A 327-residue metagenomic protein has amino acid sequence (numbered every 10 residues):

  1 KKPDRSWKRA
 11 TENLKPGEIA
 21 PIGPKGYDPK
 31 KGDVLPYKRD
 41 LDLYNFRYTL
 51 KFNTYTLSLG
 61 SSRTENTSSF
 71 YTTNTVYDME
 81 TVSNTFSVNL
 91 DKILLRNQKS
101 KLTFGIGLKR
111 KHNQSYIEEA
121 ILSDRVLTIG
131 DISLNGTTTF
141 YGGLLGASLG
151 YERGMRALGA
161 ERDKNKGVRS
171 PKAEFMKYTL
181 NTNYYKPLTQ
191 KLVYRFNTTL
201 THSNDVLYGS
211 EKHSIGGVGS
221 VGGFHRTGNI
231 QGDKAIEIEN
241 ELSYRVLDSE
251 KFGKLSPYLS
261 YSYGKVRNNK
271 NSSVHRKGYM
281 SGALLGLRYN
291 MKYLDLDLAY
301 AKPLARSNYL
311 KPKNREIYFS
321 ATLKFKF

Functional and structural regions predicted by a protein language model:
K1-R5, R9, K30-D33, L59-R63 (+7 more regions): Transmembrane beta-barrel strands of outer-membrane/channel proteins
K2-W7, P36-Y37, T64-T73, N97 (+6 more regions): Sequence/structural signature of outer-membrane beta-barrel proteins
R9-N135: Transmembrane beta-barrel wall of Gram-negative outer-membrane proteins
L41-L43, S83-S87, L127-D131, F175-T179 (+3 more regions): Transmembrane beta-barrel architecture of outer-membrane proteins
L50-F52, K92-L94, G136-T138, Y184-K186 (+4 more regions): Residue-level signature of outer-membrane beta-barrel architecture
F52-L59, N66-T67, R96-L102, F140-L145 (+4 more regions): Repeated loop/turn-to-beta-strand initiation elements of outer-membrane beta-barrel proteins
Y116-K254, Y263, R267-N269, Y309-K311 (+1 more regions): C-terminal outer-membrane beta-barrel translocator/porin domains of Gram-negative envelope proteins and their
L287-L294, K313-F327: Outer-membrane beta-barrel "beta-signal"
